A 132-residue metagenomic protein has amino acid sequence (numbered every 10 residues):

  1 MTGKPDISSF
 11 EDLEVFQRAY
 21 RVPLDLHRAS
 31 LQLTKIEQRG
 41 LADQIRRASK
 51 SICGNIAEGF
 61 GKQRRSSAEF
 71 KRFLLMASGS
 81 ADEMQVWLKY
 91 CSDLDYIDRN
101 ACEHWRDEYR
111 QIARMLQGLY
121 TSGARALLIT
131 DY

Functional and structural regions predicted by a protein language model:
M1-Y132: Amphipathic alpha-helical assembly/interaction segments
